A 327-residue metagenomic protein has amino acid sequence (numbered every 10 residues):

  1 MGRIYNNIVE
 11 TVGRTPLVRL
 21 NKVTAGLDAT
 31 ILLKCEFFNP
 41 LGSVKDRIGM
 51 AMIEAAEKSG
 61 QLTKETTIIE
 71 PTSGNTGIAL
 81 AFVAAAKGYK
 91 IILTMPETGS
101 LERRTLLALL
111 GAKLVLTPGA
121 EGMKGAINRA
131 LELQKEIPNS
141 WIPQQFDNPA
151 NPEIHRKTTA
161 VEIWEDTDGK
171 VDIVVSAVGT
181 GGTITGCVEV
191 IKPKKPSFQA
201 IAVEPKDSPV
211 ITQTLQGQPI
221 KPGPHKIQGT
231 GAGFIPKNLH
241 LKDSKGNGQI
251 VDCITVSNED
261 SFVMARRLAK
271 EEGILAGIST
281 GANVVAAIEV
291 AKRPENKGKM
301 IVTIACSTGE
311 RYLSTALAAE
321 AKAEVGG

Functional and structural regions predicted by a protein language model:
M1-G327: PLP-dependent amino-acid enzyme catalytic core
